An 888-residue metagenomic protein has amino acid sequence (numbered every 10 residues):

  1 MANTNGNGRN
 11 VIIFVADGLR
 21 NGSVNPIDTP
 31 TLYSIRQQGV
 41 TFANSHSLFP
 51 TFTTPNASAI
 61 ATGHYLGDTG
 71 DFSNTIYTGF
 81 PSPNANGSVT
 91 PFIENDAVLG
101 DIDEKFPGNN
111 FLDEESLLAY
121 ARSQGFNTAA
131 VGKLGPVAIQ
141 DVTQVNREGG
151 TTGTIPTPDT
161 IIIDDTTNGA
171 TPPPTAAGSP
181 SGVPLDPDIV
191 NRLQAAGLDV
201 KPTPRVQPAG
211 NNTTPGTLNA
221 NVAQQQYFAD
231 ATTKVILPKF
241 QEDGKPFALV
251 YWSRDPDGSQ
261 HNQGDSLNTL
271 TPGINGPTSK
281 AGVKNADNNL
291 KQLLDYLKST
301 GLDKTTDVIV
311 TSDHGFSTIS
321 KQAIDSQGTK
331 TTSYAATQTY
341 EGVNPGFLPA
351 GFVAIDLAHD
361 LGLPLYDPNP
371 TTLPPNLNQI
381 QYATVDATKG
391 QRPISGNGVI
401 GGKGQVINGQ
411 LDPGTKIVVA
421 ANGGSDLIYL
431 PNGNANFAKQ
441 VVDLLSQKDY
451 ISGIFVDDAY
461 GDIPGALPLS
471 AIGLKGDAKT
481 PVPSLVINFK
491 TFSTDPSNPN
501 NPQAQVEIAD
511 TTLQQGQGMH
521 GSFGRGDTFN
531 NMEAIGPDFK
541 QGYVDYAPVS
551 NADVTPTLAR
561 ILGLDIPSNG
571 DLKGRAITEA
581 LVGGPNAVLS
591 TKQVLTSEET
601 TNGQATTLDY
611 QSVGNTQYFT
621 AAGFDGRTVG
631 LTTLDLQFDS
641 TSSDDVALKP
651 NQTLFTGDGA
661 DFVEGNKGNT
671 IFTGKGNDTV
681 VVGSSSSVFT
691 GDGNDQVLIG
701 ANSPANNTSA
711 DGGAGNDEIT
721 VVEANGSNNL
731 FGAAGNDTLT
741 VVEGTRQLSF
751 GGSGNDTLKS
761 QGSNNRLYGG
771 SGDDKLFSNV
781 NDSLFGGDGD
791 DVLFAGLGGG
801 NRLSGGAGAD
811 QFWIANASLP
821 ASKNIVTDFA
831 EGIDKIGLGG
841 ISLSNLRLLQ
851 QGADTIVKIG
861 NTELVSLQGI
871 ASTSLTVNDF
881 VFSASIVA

Functional and structural regions predicted by a protein language model:
M1, L636, N845-A888: Low-complexity acidic/polar repeat-biased segments
G8-N21, S34-R36, I60, A121 (+8 more regions): Beta-strand elements within well-structured catalytic alpha/beta cores of enzymes that handle phosphate/sulfate esters
G22-D71, T75, N127-V131: Short, structured active-site-proximal loop/turn typified by the sulfatase FGly-forming signature C/S-X-P-X-R
P50, I76-P83, S88-E104, Q292-D307 (+2 more regions): Secreted, luminal/periplasmic, and some membrane-associated catalytic domains that remodel anionic oxygen-ester
Y65, F72-F247, W252-S266, A420 (+3 more regions): His/Asp/Glu-rich, glycine-adjacent segments that coordinate divalent cations and/or stabilize oxyanion chemistry on
L66-T69, V145-K201, T271-N288, T329-T372: Acidic, His- and aromatic-enriched active-site or binding-groove loops in soluble protein domains that engage sugars
S452-V486, Y546, L564-E599: Polar, surface-exposed loop/tail segments that function as active-site lids or cofactor/substrate-recognition elements
S643-S844: Acidic, glycine-rich calcium-binding repeat modules characteristic of RTX/beta-roll and related beta-solenoid repeat
